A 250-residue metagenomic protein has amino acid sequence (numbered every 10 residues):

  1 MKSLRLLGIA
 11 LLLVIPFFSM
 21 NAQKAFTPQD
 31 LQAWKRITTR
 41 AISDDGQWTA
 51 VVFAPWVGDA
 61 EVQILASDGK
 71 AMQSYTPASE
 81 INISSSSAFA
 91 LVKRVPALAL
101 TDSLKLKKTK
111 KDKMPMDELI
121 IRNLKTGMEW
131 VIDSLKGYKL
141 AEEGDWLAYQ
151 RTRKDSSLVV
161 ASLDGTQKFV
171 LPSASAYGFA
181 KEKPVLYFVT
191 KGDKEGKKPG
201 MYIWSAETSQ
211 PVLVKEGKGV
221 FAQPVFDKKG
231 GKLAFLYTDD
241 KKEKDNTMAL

Functional and structural regions predicted by a protein language model:
M1-F26: Bacterial Sec-dependent N-terminal signal peptides
A22-L250: Beta-propeller folds
